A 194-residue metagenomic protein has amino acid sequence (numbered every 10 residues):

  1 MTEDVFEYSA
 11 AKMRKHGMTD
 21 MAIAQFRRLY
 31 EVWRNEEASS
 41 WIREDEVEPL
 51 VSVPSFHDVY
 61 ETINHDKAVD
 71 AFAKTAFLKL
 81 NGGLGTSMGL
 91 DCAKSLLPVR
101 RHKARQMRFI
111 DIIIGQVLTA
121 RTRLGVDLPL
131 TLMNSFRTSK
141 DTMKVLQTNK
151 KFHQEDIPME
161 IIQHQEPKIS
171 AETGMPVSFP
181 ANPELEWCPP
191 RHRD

Functional and structural regions predicted by a protein language model:
M1-Y60: Low-complexity, highly charged intrinsically disordered N-terminal segments that act as targeting/localization
V51-A76, S87-D194: Domain-scale recognition of functional cores that engage charged ligands
F77-N81: Beta-strand elements within well-structured catalytic alpha/beta cores of enzymes that handle phosphate/sulfate esters
